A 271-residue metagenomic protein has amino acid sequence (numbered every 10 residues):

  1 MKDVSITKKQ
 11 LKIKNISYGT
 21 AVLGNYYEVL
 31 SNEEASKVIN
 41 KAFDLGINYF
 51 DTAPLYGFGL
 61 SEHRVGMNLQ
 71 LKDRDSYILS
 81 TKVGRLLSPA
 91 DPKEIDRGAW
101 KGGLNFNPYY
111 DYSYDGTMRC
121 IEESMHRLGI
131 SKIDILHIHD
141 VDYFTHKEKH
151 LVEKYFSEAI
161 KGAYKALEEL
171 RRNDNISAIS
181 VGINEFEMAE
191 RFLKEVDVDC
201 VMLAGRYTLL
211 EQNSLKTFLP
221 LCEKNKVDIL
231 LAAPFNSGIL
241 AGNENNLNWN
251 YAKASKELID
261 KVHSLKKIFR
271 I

Functional and structural regions predicted by a protein language model:
M1-P92: N-terminal binding-site loop/beta-alpha segment at the start of enzyme catalytic domains that lines or forms
D3, E34, V141-I271: Beta/alpha (TIM)-barrel catalytic core signal, keyed to glycine-rich beta->alpha loops juxtaposed to Asp/Glu that bind
I13-S17, N48-Y49, S76-K82, K132-H137 (+3 more regions): Structural preference for beta-strand elements that scaffold enzyme active sites
A21-E33, G102-M118, V152: Active-site mouth loops of central-metabolism enzymes
A21-L23, A53-L55, K82-L86, I138-V141 (+3 more regions): Active-site beta-loop-alpha junctions enriched in small/polar residues
V29-A42, S113-R127, N184-R191: Short, acidic/polar
P89-W100, E244-N246: Short, flexible, mixed-charge acidic loops at enzyme active sites
M125-K149: Active-site groove signature of glycoside hydrolases
